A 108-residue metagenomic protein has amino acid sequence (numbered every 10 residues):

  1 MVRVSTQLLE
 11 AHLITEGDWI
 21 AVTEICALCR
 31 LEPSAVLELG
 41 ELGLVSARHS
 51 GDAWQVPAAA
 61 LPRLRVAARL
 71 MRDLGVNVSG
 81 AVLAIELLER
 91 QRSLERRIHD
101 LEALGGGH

Functional and structural regions predicted by a protein language model:
V2-T23, A27, P33-L37, E41-H108: Arg/Lys-rich, alpha-helical DNA-contact motif
